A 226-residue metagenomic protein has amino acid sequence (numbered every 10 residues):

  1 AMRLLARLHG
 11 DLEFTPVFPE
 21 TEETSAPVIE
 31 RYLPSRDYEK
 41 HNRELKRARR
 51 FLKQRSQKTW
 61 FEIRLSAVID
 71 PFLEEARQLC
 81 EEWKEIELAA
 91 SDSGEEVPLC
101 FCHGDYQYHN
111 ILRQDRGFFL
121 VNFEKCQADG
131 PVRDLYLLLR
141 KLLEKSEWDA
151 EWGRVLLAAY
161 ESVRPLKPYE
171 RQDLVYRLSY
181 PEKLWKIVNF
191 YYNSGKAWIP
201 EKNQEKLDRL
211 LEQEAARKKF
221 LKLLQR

Functional and structural regions predicted by a protein language model:
A1-E23: Internal "kinase-insert"/substrate-recognition segments embedded within catalytic cores of ATP-dependent enzymes
F18-F101: ATP-dependent phospho-/nucleotidyl transfer catalytic cores
L33-R36, E124, K141-K145: A ubiquitous short alpha-helical element
E81-R133: Active-site acidic catalytic loop and adjacent metal/ATP-binding pocket of ATP-dependent phosphoryl transfer enzymes
V132-P165, L178-W198: Active-site activation/catalytic loop segments of kinase-like enzymes and analogous catalytic loops in related
W185-R226: ATP/Mg2+ or Mg2+-diphosphate-binding catalytic cores that bind nucleotide phosphates or diphosphates via glycine-rich
